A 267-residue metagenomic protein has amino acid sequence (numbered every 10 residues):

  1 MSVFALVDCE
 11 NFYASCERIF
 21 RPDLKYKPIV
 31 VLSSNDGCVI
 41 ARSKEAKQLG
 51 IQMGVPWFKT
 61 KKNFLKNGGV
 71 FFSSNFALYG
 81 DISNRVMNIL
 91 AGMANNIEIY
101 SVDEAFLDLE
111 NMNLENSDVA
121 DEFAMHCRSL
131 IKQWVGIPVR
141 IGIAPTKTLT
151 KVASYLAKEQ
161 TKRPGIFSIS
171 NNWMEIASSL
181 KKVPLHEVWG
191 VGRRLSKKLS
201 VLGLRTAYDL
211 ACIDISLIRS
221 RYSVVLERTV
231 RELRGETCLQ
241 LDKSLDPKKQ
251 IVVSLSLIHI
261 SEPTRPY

Functional and structural regions predicted by a protein language model:
M1-V102, F106, L233: Residues that scaffold, gate, or flank divalent-cation-dependent active/transport sites
C16-R18, A41-K44, L149-A157, S223 (+1 more regions): Short acidic, glycine/serine/threonine-rich loops at helix termini
R85, I89-M93, H126-V135, K198 (+2 more regions): Generic non-transmembrane alpha-helical segments
V102-D108, P145-T150: Short, conserved phosphate-binding/catalytic loop or strand-edge motifs used in phosphoryl-/nucleotidyl-transfer
L107-R128, G203: Catalytic palm subdomain of template-directed nucleic-acid polymerases, centered on the conserved carboxylate motif
F123-V183: Long, highly charged, low-complexity intrinsically disordered interaction regions that mediate electrostatic DNA/RNA
E187, L195-S261, R265: DNA-contacting surface of Y-family translesion DNA polymerases
